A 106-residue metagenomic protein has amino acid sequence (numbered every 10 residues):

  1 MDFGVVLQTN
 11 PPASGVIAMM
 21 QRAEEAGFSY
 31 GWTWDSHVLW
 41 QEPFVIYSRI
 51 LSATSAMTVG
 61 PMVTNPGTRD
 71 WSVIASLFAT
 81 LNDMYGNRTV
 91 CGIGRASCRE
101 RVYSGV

Functional and structural regions predicted by a protein language model:
M1-M62: N-terminal beta1-alpha1-beta2 module of alpha/beta enzyme domains
D2-T9, D70-S104: Flexible, glycine-rich active-site loops centered on histidine and acidic residues that chelate a metal or position
V38, N65-P66, S97: Positions that flank functional sites
P43, G67, V106: Solvent-exposed, flexible loop/coil residues
T58-T64, V90, G94: A short, GP-enriched loop/loop-strand-helix hinge that lies immediately N-terminal to, or at the N-terminal rim
P61-V73: Structural motif corresponding to the early beta-alpha repeats
